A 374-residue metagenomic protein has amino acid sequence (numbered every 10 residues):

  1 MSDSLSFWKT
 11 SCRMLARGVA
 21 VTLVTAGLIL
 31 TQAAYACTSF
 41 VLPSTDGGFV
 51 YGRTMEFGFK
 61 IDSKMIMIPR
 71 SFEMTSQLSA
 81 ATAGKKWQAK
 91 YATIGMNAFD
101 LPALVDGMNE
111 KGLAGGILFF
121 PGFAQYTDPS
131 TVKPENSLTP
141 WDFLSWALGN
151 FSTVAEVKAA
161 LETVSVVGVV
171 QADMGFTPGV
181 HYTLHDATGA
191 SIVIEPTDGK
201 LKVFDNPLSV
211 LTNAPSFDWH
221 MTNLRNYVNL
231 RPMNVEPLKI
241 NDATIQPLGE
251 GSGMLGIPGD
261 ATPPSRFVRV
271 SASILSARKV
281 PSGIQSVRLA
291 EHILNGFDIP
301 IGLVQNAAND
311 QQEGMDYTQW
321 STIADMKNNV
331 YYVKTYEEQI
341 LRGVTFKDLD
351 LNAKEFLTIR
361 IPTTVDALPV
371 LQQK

Functional and structural regions predicted by a protein language model:
M1-M14: N-terminal secretory signal peptides that target proteins for export/translocation
R13-T25: Sec-dependent N-terminal signal peptides
L30-A36: Sec/Tat signal peptide C-region and signal peptidase I cleavage site
A36-E135, G168, Q373-K374: A contiguous strand-loop segment
A36-V50, G58, V169-V170, T177-P178 (+2 more regions): C-terminus-biased signal that marks the final domain/tail of proteins
E110-K111, L148-E156, G283-V287, M326-N328: A short, structured loop/turn motif at beta-sheet edges
D128-V164: Compact, glycine/acidic-enriched structural inserts
V154, K158-P196: Aromatic- and glycine-enriched pocket-lining scaffold segments that form the walls of small-molecule binding clefts
